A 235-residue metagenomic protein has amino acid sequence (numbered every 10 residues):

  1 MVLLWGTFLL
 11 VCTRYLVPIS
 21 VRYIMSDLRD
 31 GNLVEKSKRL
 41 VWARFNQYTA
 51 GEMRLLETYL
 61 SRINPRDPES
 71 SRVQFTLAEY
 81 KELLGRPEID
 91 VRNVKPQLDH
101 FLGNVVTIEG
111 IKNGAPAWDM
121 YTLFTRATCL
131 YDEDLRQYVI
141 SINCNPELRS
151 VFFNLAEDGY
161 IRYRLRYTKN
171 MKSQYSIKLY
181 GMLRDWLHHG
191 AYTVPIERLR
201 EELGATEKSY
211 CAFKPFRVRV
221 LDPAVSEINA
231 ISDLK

Functional and structural regions predicted by a protein language model:
L3-K235: Charged, alpha-helix-forming regions
